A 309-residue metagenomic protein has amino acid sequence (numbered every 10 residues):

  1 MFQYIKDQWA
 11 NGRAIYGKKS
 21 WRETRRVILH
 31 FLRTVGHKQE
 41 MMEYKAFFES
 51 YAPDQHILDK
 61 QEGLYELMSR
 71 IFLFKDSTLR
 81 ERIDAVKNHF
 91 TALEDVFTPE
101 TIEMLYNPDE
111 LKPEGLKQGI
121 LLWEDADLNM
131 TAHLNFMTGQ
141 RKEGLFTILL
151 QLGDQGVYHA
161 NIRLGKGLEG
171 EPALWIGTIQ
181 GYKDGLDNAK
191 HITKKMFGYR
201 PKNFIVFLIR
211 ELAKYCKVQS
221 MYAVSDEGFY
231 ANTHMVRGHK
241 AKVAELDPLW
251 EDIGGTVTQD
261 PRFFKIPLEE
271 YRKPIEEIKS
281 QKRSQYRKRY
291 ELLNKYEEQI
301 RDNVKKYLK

Functional and structural regions predicted by a protein language model:
M1-H191, K288-K309: Non-catalytic substrate-recognition and accessory regions of acyl/acetyltransferase enzymes
R26, K75, M130, H191 (+4 more regions): Generic, low-specificity signal for short hydrophobic/alpha-helical stretches with a mild N-terminal bias, encompassing
I71-F74, N203, K214-S220, R262-L268 (+1 more regions): Noncatalytic linker/hinge segments flanking ATPase motor cores
P108, K112-G115, G119, H234-V236 (+1 more regions): Charge-rich, low-complexity amphipathic helices in intrinsically disordered tails/linkers adjacent to domains
Y158, G167-V257: Acyl-donor binding region in acyl/amide transferases
G255-K309: Charge-rich, low-complexity intrinsically disordered segments
